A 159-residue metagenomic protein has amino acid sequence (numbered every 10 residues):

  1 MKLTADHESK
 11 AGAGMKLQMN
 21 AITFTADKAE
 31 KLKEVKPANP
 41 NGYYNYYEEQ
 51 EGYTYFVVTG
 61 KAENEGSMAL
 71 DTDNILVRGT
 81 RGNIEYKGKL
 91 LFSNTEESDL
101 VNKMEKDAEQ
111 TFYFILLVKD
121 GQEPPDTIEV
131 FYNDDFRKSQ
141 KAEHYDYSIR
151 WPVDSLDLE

Functional and structural regions predicted by a protein language model:
M1-V57, K61-E159: Conserved functional micro-motifs across diverse proteins
